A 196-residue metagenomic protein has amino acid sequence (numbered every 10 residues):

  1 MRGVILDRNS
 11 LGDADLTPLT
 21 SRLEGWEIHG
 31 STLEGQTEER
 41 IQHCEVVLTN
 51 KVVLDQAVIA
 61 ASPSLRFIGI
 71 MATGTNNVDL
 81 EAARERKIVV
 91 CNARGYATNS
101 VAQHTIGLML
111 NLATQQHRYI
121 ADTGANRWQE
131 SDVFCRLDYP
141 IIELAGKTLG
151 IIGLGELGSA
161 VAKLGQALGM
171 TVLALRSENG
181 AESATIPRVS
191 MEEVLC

Functional and structural regions predicted by a protein language model:
M1-C44, G169: N-terminal glycine-/charge-rich "phosphate-binding" loop or analogous flexible N-terminal tail
E39-R40, V58-A61, E193-L195: Structural alpha-helical scaffold elements that stabilize or flank donor/cofactor-binding regions in carbohydrate
V53-L65, L80-A82: Rossmann-fold NAD(P) dinucleotide-binding segment
M71-A72, I88-N99, R176: Short beta->alpha connector loops at strand-helix junctions that form conserved, small/polar/Pro-enriched
N76-I88: Rossmann-fold NAD(P)-binding glycine/threonine-rich loop
R94-T148: Phosphate-binding beta-alpha-beta segment of Rossmann-like dinucleotide-binding domains, i.e., the NAD(P)
C135-C196: Rossmann-like dinucleotide/phosphate-binding beta-alpha-beta segment
